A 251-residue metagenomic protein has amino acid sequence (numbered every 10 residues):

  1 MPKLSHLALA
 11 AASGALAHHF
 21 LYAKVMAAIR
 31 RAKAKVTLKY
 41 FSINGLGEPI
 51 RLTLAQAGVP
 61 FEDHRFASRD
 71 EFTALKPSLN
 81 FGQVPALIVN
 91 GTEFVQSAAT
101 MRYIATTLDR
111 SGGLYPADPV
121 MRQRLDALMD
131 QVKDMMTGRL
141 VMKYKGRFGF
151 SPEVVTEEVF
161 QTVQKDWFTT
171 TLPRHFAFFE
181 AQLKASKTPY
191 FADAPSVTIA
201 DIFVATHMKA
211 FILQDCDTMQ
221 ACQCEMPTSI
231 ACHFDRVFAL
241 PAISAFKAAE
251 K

Functional and structural regions predicted by a protein language model:
K3-L21: Hydrophobic alpha-helical topogenic segments used for membrane insertion/localization
H6, F20-V163: GST-like domain detector, emphasizing the conserved glutathione-binding G-site in the N-terminal thioredoxin-like
A10, H19, T53, Y103 (+2 more regions): Alpha-helical recognition domains of nuclear gene-regulatory proteins
A15-H19, A23, A27, A210 (+1 more regions): Short hydrophobic alpha-helical membrane-anchoring segments
A105, H207-M208, K247: Active-site-flanking alpha-helical
R124-F238: GST-like fold's C-terminal all-alpha helical module
R236-K251: C-terminal helix/juxtamembrane-tail motif
